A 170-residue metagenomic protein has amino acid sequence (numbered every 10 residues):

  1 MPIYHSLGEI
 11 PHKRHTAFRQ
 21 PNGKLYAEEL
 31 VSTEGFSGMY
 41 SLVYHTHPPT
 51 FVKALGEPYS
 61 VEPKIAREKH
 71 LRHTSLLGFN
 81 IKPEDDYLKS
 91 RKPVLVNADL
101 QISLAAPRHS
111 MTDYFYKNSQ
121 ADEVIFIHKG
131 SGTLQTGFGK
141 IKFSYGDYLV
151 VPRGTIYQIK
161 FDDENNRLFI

Functional and structural regions predicted by a protein language model:
M1-F169: An N-terminus-focused feature that recognizes amino-terminal "leader" regions
